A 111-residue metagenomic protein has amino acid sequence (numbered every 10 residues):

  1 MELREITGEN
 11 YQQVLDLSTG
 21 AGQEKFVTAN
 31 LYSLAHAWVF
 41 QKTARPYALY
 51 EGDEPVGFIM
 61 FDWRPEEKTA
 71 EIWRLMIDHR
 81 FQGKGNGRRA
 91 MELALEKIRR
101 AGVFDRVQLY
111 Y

Functional and structural regions predicted by a protein language model:
M1-E2: Extreme N-terminal starter segment of soluble prokaryotic enzymes
E5-W73, D78-R80, M91-G102: Acetyl-CoA-dependent GNAT
G83-R88: Glycine-rich acyl-CoA binding loop
F104-R106: Short, Lys/Arg-rich amphipathic alpha-helical interaction segments that bind nucleic acids or acidic protein surfaces
Q108-Y111: Conserved beta-strand-loop-alpha-helix junction that forms the acyl-donor binding cleft
